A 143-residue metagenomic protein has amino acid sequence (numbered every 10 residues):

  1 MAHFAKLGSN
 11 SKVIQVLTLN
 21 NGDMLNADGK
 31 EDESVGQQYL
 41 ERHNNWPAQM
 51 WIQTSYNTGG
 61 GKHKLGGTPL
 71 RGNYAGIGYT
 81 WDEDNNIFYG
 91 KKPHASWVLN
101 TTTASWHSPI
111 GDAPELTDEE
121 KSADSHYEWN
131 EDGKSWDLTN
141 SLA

Functional and structural regions predicted by a protein language model:
M1-A143: Interaction-interface detector
